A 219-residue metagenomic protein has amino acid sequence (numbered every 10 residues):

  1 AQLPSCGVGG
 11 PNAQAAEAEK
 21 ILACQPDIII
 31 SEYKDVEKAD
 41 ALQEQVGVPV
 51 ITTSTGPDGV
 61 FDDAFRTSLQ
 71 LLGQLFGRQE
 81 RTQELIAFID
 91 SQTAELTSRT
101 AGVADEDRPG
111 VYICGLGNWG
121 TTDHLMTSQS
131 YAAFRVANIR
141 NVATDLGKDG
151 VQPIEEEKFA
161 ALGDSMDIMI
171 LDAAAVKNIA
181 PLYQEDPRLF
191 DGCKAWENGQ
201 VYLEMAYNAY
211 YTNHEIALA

Functional and structural regions predicted by a protein language model:
A1-C24, I28-K34: A short, structured surface patch at a secondary-structure boundary
I28-E32, V50-T53, P109-C114, A132 (+3 more regions): Structural recognition of the beta-strand scaffold that forms the well-ordered cores of secreted hydrolase catalytic
V36-Q45, A173-E185: A ligand-binding cleft/hinge motif common to bilobed small-molecule-binding domains
E37, G56, Q152-F159, Q184-D191: Alpha-helical scaffolding within the catalytic cores of extracellular/periplasmic polymer-degrading hydrolases
K38, E44-W119, A143-T144, Y207-A219: Extracytoplasmic substrate-binding proteins
Q45-G47, A137, E197: Short, structured coil segments at secondary-structure junctions
D123-Q152: Alpha-helical, coiled-coil/dimerization segments enriched in small aliphatic residues
E185-G192, Y202-M205, Y210-Y211, L218: C-terminal soluble interaction/assembly domains
